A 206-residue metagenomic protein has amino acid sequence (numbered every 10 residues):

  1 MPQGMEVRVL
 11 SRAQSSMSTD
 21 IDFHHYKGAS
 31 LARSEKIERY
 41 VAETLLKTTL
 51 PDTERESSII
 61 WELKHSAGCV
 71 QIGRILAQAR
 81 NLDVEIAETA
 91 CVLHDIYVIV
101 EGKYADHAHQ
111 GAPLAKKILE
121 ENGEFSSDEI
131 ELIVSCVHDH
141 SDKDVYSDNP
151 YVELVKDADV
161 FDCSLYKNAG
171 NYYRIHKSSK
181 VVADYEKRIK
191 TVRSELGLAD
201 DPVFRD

Functional and structural regions predicted by a protein language model:
V7-V9: Short, positively charged low-complexity motifs
S16-R39, E54-R80, L93, E121-E124 (+1 more regions): Divalent metal-dependent phosphate-bond-processing catalytic cores, especially two-metal-ion Mg2+/Mn2+ enzymes that act
S34, E38-A42, L46, V70 (+2 more regions): An amphipathic alpha-helix signature
K47-E54: Short glycine/proline-rich turn/loop motifs
V84-G102, H107-G111, V134-S141, D159: His-Asp-centered metal-binding catalytic motifs of divalent-metal-dependent phosphohydrolases/nucleases
S126, I130-V134: Membrane-interface starts of transmembrane alpha-helices
